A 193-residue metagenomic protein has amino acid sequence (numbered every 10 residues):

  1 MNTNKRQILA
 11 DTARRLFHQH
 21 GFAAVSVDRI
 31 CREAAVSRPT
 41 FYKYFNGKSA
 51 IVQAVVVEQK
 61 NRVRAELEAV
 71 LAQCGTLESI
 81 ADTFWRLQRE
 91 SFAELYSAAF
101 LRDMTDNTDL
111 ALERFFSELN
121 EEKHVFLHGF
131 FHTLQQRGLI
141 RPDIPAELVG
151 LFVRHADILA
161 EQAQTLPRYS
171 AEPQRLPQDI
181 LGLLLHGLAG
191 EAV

Functional and structural regions predicted by a protein language model:
M1-H20, A24-E33, A50: Basic, helix-initiating cap at the start of DNA-binding domains
A35-F45: Short hydrophobic/aromatic patch on the recognition helix
I51-Q59: Alpha-helical DNA-contacting segments of helix-turn-helix folds
A54, E68-E94, G150-V153: Hydrophobic alpha-helical connector segments
R89-H128: Short secondary-structure transition hinges
R102-D106, Q135-L181, V193: Hydrophobic/aromatic-rich alpha-helical bundle segments in the mid-to-C-terminal region
G187-V193: C-terminal effector-binding regulatory domain of bacterial HTH transcription factors
